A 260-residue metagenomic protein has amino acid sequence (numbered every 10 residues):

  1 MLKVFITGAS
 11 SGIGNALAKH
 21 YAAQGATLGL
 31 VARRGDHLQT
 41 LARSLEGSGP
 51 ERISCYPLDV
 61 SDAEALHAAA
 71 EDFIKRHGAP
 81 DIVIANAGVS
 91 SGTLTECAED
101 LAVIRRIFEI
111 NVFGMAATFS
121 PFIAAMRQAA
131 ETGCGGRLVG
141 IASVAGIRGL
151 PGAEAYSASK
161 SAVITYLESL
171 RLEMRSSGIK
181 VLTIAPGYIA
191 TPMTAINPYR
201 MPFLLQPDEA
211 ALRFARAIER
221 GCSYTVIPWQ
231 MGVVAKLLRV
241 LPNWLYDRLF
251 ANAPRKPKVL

Functional and structural regions predicted by a protein language model:
S10-S11: Conserved glycine-rich cofactor-binding loop
Q24-L41: Conserved glycine-rich Rossmann-like NAD(P)H-binding loop of the short-chain dehydrogenase/reductase
G47-E64: Rossmann-fold cofactor-recognition segment
S90-R105, G152: Conserved mid-core segment of classical short-chain dehydrogenase/reductases
F119, S159: Active-site helix of classical SDR
S143: Residue(s) in the substrate-gating loop at a strand-loop-helix junction that position the organic substrate next
T183, Y199-A235: C-terminal helical subdomain
